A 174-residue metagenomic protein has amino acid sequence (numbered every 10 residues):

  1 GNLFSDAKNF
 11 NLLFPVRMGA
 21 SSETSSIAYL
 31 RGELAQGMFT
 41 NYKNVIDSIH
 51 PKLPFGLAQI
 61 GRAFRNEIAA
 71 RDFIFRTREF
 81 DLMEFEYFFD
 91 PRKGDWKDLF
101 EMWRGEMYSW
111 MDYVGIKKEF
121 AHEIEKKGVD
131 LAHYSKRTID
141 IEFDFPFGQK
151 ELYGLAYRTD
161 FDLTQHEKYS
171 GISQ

Functional and structural regions predicted by a protein language model:
G1-Q174: TRNA-recognition modules of translation machinery and tRNA-sensing kinases, especially anticodon-binding
